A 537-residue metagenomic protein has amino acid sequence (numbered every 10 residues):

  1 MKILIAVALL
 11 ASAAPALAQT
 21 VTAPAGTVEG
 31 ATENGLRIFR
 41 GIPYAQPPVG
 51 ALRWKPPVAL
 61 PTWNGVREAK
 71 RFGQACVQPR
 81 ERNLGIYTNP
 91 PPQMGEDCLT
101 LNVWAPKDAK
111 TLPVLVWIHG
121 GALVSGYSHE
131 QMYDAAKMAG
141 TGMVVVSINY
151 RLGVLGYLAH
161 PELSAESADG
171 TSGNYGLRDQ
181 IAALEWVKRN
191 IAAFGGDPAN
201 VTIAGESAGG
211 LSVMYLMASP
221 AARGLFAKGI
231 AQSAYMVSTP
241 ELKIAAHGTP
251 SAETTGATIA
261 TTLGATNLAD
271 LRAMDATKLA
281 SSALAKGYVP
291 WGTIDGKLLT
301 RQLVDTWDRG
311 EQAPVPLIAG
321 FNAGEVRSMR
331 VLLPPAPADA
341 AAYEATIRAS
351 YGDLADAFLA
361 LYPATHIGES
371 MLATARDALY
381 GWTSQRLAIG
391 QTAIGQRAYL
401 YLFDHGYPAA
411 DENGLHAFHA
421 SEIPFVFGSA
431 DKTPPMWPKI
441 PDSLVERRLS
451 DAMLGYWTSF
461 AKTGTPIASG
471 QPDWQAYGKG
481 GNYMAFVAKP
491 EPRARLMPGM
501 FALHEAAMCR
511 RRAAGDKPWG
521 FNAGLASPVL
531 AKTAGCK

Functional and structural regions predicted by a protein language model:
M1-V7: Sec-dependent signal peptide recognition, specifically the positively charged N-region followed immediately by
A13-P15: N-terminal signal peptide c-region/cleavage motif recognized by signal peptidases
A18-N174, M436-M453, K462-A468, P490-E491 (+2 more regions): Non-catalytic accessory segments of hydrolases
V77, M94, W382-K537: Mobile gating loops/cap/lid regions near enzyme active sites that modulate substrate access
E81-L268, K297-T300, D305-L332, Q396 (+2 more regions): Serine-hydrolase-like catalytic core of hydrolytic proteins
C98, A105, Y215, Y288-V289 (+7 more regions): C-terminal His-loop and adjacent cap/lid subdomain of alpha/beta-hydrolase
K228, V237-E241, T266, D270-V445 (+2 more regions): Substrate-gating cap/lid region and adjacent catalytic-acid/histidine neighborhood within extracellular/lumenal
